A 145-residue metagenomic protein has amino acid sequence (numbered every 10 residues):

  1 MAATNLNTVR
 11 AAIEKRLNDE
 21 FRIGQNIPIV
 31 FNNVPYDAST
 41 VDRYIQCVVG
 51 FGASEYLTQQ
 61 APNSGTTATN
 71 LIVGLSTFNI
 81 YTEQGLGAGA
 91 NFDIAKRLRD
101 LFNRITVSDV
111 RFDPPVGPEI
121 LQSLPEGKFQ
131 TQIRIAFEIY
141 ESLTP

Functional and structural regions predicted by a protein language model:
M1-P62, L86-G89: Small/polar-rich, solvent-exposed N-terminal microdomains that initiate assembly or binding
R22-G24, A38-D42, L71, I105-V107 (+1 more regions): A generic structural signal for short, non-catalytic loop/turn and secondary-structure boundary residues
I23, L57-T77, S142-P145: Hydrophobic transmembrane alpha-helix bundles
A61, S76-E83, V107-F112: Short C-terminal domain-edge/linker segments immediately following a structured domain
T67-V73, T82-N103: Extracellular/virion structural assembly segments
A68-Q84, F129-E141: Oligomerization/assembly interface segments of phage tail-like spikes and tubes
D93-P145: Acidic-leaning, charged glycine-interspersed low-complexity segments
